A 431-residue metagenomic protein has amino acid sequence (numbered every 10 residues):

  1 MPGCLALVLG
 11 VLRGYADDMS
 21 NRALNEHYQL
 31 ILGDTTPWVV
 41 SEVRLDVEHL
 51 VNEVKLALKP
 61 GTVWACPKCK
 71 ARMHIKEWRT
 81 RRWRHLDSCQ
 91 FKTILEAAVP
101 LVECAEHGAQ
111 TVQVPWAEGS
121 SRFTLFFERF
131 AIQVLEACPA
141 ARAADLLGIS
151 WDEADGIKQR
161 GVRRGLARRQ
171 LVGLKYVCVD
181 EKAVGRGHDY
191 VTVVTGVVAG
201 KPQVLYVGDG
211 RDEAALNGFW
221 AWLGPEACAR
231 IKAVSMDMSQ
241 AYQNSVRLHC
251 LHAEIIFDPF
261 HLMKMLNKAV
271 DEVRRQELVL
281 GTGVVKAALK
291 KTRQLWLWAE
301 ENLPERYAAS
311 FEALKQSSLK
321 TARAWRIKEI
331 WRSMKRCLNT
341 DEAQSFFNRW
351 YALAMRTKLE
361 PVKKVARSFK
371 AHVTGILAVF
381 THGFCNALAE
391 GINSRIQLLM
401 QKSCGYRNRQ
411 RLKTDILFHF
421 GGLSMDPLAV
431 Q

Functional and structural regions predicted by a protein language model:
P2-D17, V63, K68, H74-K76 (+6 more regions): Acidic/histidine-rich catalytic cores and adjacent linkers of DNA breakage/strand-transfer/modification proteins
P2-M19, C69-H74, W78-H188, A229 (+1 more regions): Short, positively charged, Gly/Tyr-enriched micro-motifs that form contact patches at catalytic or ligand/partner
V8, L12-G61: N-terminal alpha-helical interaction blocks
G61-W64, V99-L101: Residues immediately within or flanking Cys/His clusters that coordinate Zn2+ in small zinc-binding modules
S120-F123, Q203-A227, A233: Active-site beta-loop-alpha junctions of metal-dependent nucleic acid enzymes, especially the RNase H-like/DDE
S150, G161-G165, M238, V273 (+1 more regions): The DNA-recognition helices of helix-turn-helix-type DNA-binding domains
T192, N267-L278: Short, surface-exposed amphipathic charged segments that create phosphate/polyanion-binding patches used for binding
D209-R211, D258-M263: Short, acidic/turn-prone active-site loops that include or flank metal/cofactor- and phosphate-binding residues
